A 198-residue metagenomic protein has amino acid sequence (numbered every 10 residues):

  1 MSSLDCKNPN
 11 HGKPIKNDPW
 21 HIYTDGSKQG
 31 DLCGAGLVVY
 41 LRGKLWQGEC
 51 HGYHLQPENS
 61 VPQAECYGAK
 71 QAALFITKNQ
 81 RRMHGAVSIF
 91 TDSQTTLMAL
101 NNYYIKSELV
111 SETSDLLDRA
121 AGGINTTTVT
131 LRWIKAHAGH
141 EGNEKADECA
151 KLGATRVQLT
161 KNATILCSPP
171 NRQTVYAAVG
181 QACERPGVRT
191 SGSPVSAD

Functional and structural regions predicted by a protein language model:
S2, C6-R81, G85, L100-N101: RNase H-like nuclease fold core
H11-K16, S27, A163-D198: Helix/loop segments that flank and initiate small ligand/metal-binding modules
I15-D18, L41, L45-G48, T128 (+3 more regions): Alpha-helical structural elements
Y23-T24, L37, C50, Y104 (+3 more regions): Broad hydrophobic/π-residue packing in well-ordered secondary structure
D31, Y67-E148, L152-A154, Q158-Q173: RNase H catalytic domain
L32, G36, Y40-R42, L159 (+3 more regions): Residues at secondary-structure transition points
V38-V39, V61, V87, V110 (+6 more regions): Extended aliphatic helical segments
